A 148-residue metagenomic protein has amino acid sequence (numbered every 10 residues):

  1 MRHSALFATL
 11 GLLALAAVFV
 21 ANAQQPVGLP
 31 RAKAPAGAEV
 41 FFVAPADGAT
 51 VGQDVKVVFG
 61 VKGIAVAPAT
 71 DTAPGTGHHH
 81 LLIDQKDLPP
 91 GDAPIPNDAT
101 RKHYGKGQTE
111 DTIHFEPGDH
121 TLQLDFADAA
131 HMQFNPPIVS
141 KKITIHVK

Functional and structural regions predicted by a protein language model:
A8-V18: Bacterial N-terminal signal peptides
Q25-G52: Short, compositionally biased P/S/T/A/G/V-rich stretches that sit at domain boundaries
Q53, G77, E116-G118: A glycine-anchored, Pro-Gly-centered beta-turn/N-cap motif
G60-D71: Short amphipathic, basic-aromatic surface patches that mediate peripheral association with negatively charged
D71-H79: Short coil-to-beta strand junction motifs in C2/discoidin
L88, A127-N135: Short acidic/polar inter-strand loop motif in beta-rich domains
I95-D119, D125-D128: Short, solvent-exposed, Trp/other aromatic-anchored flexible loops in extracytoplasmic proteins
